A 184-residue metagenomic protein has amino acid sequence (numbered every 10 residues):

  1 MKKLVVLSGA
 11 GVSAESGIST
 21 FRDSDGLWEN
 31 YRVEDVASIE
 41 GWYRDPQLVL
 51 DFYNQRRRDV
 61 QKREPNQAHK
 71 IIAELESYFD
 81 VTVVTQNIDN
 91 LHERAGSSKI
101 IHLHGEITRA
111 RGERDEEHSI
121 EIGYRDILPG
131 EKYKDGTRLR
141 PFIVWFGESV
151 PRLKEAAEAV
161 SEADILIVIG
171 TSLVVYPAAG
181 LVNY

Functional and structural regions predicted by a protein language model:
M1-Y184: Conserved catalytic core of sirtuin-type NAD+-dependent deacylases
